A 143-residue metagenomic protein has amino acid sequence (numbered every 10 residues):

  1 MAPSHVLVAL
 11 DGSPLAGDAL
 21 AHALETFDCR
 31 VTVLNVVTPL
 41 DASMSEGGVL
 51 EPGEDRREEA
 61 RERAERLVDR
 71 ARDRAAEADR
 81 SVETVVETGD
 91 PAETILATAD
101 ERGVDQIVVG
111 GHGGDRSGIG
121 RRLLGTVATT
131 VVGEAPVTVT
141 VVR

Functional and structural regions predicted by a protein language model:
A2-L50: Small/aliphatic-rich secondary-structure junction motif
L7, T32, E83-V85, T140: A structural signal for isolated positions on well-ordered beta-strands in alpha/beta enzyme cores
T26-F27, V127, E134-P136: Short, structured coil segments at secondary-structure junctions
N35-V36, Q106, G110-H112, R143: Short secondary-structure boundary segments
P52-R66: A short acidic, glycine-rich active-site loop that binds or catalyzes chemistry on phosphate/adenosine moieties
D73-I107, E134: Structural beta-alpha unit
V109-T130: Glycine-rich, Arg-bearing micro-motifs that act as flexible, cationic patches
V132-R143: Short, flexible loop segments at boundaries between secondary-structure elements
